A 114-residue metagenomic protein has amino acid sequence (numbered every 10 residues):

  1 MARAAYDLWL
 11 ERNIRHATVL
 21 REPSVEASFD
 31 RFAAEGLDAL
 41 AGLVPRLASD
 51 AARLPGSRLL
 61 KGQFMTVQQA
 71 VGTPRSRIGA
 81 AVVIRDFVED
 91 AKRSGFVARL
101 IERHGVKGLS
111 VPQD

Functional and structural regions predicted by a protein language model:
M1-S24, V44-P45, V83: Bilobed "Venus flytrap"/periplasmic-binding protein-like clamshell domains and structurally analogous long
R3, R21-V25, L40, P74-A81 (+1 more regions): Solvent-exposed, acidic/flexible segments
A5, E26, F64-T66: Residue-level detector of flexible, active-site-proximal loop/helix-junction positions within diverse enzyme catalytic
A5-I14, R58-L60, E89-D114: Ligand-binding clefts/hinges and TM-proximal coupling segments of bilobed small-molecule sensing domains
L8, F29-D30, A48-S49, V82 (+1 more regions): Alpha-helical elements of the RecA-like P-loop NTPase motor core of helicases
L10, F32, L37, V71 (+2 more regions): Residue-level signal for nonpolar/aromatic packing positions in well-ordered secondary structure
R12-N13, V25-P45, R53-L54: Short helices/loops that flank or line small-molecule/ion binding pockets
V44, A48-E89, K107-D114: Periplasmic-binding protein-like
